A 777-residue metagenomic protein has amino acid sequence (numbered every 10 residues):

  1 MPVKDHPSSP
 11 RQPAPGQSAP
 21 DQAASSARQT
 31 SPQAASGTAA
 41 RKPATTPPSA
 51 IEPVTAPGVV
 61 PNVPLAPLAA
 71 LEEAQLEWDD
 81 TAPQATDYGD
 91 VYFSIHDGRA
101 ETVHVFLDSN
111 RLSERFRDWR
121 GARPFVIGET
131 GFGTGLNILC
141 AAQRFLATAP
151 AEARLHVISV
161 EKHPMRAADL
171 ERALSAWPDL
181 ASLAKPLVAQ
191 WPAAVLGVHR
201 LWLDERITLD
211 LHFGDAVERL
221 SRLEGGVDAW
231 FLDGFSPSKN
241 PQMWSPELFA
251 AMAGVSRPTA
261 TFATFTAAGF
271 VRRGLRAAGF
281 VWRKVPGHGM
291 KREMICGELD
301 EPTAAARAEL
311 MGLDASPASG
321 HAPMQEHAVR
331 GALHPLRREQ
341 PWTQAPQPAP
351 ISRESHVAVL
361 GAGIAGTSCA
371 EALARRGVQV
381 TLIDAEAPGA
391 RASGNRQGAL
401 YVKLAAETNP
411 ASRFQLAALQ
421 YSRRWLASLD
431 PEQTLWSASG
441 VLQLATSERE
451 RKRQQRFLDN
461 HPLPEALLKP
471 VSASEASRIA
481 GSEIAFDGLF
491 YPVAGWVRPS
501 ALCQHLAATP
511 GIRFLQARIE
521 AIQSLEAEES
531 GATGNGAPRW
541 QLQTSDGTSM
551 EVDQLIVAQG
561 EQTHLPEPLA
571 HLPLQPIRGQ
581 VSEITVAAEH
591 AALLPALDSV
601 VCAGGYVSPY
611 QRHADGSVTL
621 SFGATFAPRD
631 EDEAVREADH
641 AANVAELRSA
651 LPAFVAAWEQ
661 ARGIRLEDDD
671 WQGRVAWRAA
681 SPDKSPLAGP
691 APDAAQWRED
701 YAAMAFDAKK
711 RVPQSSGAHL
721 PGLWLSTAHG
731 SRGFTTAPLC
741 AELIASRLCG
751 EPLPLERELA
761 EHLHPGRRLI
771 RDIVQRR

Functional and structural regions predicted by a protein language model:
W119-G226, P246: The AdoMet/dcAdoMet-binding core of the Class I SAM-like
A181-A184, A406-E407, E432-Q443, L467-T509 (+2 more regions): Helix-loop-beta segment of a Rossmann-like dinucleotide-binding subdomain
S355-T381: N-terminal Rossmann-like FAD-binding beta1-loop-alpha1 element of flavoenzymes
R375-G394: Glycine-rich FAD pyrophosphate-binding loop
A399-I479: Dinucleotide-binding Rossmann-like beta1-alpha1 core, especially the glycine-rich loop that anchors the ADP
L489-E528, G536-W540, T544-S545, M550 (+3 more regions): Helical element adjacent to the flavin cofactor pocket in flavoenzyme catalytic cores
T544-S545, E551-A642, A653-Q672: Flavin-dependent oxidoreductases
E659-R777: C-terminal catalytic lobe of FAD-dependent flavoproteins
